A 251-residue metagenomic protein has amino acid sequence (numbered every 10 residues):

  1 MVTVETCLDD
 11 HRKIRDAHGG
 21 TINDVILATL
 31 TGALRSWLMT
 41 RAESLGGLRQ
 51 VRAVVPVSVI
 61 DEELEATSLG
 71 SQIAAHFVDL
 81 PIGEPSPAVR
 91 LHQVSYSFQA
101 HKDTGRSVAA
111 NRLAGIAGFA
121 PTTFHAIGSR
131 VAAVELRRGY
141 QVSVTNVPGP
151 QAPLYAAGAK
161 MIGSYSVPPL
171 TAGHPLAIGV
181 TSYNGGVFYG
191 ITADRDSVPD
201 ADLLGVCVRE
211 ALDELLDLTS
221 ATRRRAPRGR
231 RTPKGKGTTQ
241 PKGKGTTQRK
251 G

Functional and structural regions predicted by a protein language model:
M1-V2, E65-P150: Helical lid/core segments from catalytic subdomains that handle acyl or acyl-like groups
M1-V57: Gly/Ser/Thr-rich phosphate-binding loops and adjoining beta-strand/alpha-helix segments that form adenosine-phosphate
D10, H18-G20, D79-E84, A193-V198: A generic structural motif
V25, L34, L38-R49, A53 (+3 more regions): Long, K/E/R/D-enriched contiguous segments that form extended
M39-T40, D61-L64, A126-V131, G163 (+1 more regions): Glycine-rich, charged/polar anion/phosphate-binding loops that engage phosphate groups from diverse ligands
D103, D213-P227: Flexible helix-coil linker/hinge segments at domain or subdomain boundaries
R138-D213: Low-complexity, glycine/alanine/valine/leucine- and proline-rich hydrophobic stretches
K236-Q248: Long, intrinsically disordered low-complexity tandem-repeat segments
